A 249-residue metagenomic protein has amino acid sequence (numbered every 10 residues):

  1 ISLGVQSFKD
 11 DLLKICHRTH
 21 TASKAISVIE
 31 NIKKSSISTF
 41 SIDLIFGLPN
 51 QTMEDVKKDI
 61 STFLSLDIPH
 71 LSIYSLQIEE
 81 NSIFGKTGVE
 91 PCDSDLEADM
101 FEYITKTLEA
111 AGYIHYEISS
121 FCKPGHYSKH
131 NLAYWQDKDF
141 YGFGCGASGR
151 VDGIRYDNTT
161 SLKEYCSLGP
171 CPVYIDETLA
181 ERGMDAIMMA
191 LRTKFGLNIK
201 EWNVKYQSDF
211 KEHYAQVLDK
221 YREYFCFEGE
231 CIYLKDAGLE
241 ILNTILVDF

Functional and structural regions predicted by a protein language model:
I1-S208: C-terminal scaffold of the Radical SAM
A98, D236-L239: An alpha-helix initiation/capping motif
A111-G112, K220-Y224: Short secondary-structure junctions
E117, R222-E230: A short, conserved structural fragment
Y134-D137, V217-Y221, D248-F249: Short, charged low-complexity intrinsically disordered segments located at boundaries of structured domains
Q207-K220: Short amphipathic alpha-helical interaction segments
C231-K235: Minor-groove-contacting beta-hairpin "wing" of winged helix-turn-helix DNA-binding domains
L239-F249: Short, amphipathic alpha-helical interaction segments positioned at domain boundaries
